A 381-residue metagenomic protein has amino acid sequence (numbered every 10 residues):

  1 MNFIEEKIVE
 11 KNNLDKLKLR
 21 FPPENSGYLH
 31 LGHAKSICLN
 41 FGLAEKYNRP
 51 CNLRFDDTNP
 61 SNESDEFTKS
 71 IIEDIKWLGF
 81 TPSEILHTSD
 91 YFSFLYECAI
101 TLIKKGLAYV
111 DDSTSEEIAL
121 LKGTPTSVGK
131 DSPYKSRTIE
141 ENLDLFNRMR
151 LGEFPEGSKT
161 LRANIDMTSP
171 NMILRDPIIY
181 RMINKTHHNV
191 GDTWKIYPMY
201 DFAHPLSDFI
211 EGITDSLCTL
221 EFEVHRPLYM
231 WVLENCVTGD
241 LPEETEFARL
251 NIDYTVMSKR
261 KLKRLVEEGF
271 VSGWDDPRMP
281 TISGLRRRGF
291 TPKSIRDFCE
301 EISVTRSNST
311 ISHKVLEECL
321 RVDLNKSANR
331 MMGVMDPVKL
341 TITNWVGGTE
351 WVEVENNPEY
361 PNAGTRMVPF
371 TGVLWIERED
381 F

Functional and structural regions predicted by a protein language model:
M1-D131, E221-T245, R249-V256, K263-V266: N-terminal Rossmann-like or analogous alpha/beta NTP/dinucleotide-binding catalytic cores that position adenine
K18-G27, N52-T58, F209-L217, D276-I282 (+1 more regions): Glycine- and acidic
R20-P22, R54-D56, D111, N164 (+3 more regions): Generic beta-strand/beta-sheet core signal
H33, S64, T88, L95 (+10 more regions): Active-site-proximal structural scaffolding
E63-W77, T101-K104, T291, E301-V304 (+2 more regions): Charge-rich, well-structured scaffold segments of protease-associated domains
K105-L262, L320, N325-N329, G333-F381: Active-site cores that bind ATP or allylic diphosphates and position pyrophosphate for catalysis
P242-C319, D323: Long, charged, mostly alpha-helical binding arms that flank functional sites
